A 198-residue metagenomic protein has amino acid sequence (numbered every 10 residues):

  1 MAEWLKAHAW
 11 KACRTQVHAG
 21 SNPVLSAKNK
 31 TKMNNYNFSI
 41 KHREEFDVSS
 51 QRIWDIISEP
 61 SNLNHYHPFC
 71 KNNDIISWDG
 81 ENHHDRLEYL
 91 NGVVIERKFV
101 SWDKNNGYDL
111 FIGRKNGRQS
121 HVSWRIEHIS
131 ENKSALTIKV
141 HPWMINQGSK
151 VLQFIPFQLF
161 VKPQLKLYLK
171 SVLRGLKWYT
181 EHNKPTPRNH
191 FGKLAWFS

Functional and structural regions predicted by a protein language model:
K30-W78, F197-S198: Hydrophobic ligand-binding cavity/cleft-lining segments
S39-K41, G92-R97, R118-S123: Short, surface-exposed coil-to-beta transition loops
R52-I57, L63, D85, F99 (+3 more regions): Hydrophobic pocket/interface hotspot
H83-L90, D109-K115: Short beta-strand segments that buttress and anchor functional surface loops
R114-S171, L176-W178, H182, P187-N189: Beta-strand/loop substructures that line and gate deep hydrophobic ligand-binding cavities in soluble
T186-S198: Charge-rich (especially acidic), low-complexity segments
